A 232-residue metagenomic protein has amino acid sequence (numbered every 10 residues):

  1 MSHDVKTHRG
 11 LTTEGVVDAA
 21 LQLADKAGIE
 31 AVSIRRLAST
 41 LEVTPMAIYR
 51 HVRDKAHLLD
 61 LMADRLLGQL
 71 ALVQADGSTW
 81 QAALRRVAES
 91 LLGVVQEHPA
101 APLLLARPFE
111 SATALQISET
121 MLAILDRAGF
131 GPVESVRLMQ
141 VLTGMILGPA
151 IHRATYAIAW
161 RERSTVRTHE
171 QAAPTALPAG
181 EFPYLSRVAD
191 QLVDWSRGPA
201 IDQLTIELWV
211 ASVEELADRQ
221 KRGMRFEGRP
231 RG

Functional and structural regions predicted by a protein language model:
M1-L11, A71-L72, A179-W195, K221-G232: N-terminal intrinsically disordered/low-complexity leader segments
M1-R36, T40-V43, R53-D60: Basic, helix-initiating cap at the start of DNA-binding domains
V16-A24, M62, L66, L91 (+2 more regions): Short hydrophobic clusters on alpha-helical segments that form packing/core surfaces in small helical domains
H51-V52, L138: Residues in the recognition helix of alpha-helical DNA-binding motifs
L72-L115, S135, M139-L142: Hydrophobic alpha-helical connector segments
I117-M145, P149-Q171, D194, E214-L216: Hydrophobic alpha-helical bundle segments that form small-molecule/ligand-binding pockets
R197-A217, K221-G223, E227: C-terminal all-alpha effector/ligand-binding and dimerization domain of prokaryotic HTH-type transcriptional repressors
